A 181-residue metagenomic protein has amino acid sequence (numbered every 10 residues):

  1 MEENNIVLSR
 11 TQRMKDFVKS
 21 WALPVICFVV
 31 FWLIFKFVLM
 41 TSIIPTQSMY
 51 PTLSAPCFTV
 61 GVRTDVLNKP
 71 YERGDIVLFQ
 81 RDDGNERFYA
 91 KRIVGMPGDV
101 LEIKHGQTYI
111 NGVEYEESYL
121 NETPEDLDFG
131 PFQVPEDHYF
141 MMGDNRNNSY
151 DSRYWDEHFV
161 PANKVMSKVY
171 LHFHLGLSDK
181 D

Functional and structural regions predicted by a protein language model:
M1-F88, F159-D181: Protein maturation boundaries and topogenic segments
Y89-V94: Short beta-strand-centered aromatic/proline hotspots
D99, K104-T108: Acidic, glycine-rich loop-and-strand cores that form catalytic or ligand-binding grooves in diverse globular domains
I110-G112: Short strand-turn-strand beta-turns centered on an Asx-Gly dipeptide
N121-D137: Acidic loop->beta-strand submotif enriched in PP2C/PPM serine/threonine phosphatases
G143: Phosphate/adenylate-binding glycine loop and adjacent helical scaffold
N147-E157: Active-site loop architecture of trypsin-fold serine endopeptidases
